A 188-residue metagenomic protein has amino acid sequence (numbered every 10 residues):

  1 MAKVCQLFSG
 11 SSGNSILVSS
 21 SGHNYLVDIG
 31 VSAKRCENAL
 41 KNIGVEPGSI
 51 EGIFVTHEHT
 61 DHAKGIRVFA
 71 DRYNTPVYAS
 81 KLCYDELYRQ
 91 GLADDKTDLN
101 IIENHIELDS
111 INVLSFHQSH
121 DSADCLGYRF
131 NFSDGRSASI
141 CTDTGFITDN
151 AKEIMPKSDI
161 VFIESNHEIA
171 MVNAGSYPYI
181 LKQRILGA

Functional and structural regions predicted by a protein language model:
M1-I43, L126-D143, I160: Conserved beta-strand hairpin/beta-sheet module of binuclear metal-dependent hydrolase folds, prominently
C5-S15, T56-I66, A70, Y88 (+1 more regions): Structured catalytic core of nucleotide-sugar glycosyltransferases
V27-G30, I50-E58, Y78-K81, S139-T142 (+1 more regions): Active-site neighborhood of phospho(di)ester-bond hydrolases with catalytic His/Asp-centered motifs
K34-A79: Active-site metal-binding motif and surrounding structural segment of the metallo-beta-lactamase
S80-G135: Metallo-beta-lactamase
I140-I154: Active-site glycine- and acidic-residue-rich loops that bind and position anionic ligands or nucleotide-like cofactors
N150-A188: Cap/insert and terminal regions of metallo-dependent hydrolase folds
